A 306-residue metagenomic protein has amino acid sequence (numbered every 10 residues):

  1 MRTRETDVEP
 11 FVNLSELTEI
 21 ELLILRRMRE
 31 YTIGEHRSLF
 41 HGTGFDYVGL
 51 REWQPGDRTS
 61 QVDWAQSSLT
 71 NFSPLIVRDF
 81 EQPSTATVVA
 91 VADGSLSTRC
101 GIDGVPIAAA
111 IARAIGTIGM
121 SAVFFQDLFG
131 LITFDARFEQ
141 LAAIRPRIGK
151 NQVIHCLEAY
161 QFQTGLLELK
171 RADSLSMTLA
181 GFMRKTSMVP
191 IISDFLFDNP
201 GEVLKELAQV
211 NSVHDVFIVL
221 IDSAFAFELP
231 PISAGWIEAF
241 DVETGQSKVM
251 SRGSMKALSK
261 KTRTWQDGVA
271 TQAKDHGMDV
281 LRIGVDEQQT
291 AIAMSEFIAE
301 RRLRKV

Functional and structural regions predicted by a protein language model:
M1-L39, E52-S60, Q66-S68, V77-R113 (+1 more regions): Exposed, interaction-prone extracellular/peripheral surfaces
H41-G44: A positional/architectural concept
D46-L50, L75-I76: Short structured motifs
